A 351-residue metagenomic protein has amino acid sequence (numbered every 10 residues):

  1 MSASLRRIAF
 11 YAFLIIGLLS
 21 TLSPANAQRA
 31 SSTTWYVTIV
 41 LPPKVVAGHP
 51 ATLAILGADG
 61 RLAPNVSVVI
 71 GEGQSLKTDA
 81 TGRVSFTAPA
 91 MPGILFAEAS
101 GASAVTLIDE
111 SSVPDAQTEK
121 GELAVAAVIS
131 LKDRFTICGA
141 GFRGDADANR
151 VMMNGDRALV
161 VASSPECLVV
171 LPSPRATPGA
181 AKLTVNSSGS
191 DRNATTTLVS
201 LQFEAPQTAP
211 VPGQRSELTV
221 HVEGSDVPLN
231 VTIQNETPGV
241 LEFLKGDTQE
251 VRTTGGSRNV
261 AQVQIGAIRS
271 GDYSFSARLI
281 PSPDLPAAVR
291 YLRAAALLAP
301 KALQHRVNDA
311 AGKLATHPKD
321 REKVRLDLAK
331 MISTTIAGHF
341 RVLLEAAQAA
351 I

Functional and structural regions predicted by a protein language model:
Y11-T21: Bacterial N-terminal signal peptides
T38-D59, V113-A148, S190-V211, R215-G224: Beta-strand/beta-sandwich contexts
D59-E72, D145-N149, E223-V240, L244-G246: Short flexible loop/turn segments that cap and initiate beta-strands
N65-V66, I70-R83, A88, I129-G189: Immunoglobulin-like IPT/TIG beta-sandwich domains and homologous Ig-like subdomains
G73-A80, G155-A162, P238-R258: Low-complexity "stalk/linker" and mucin-like segments enriched in Ser/Thr/Pro/Ala/Gly
V84-A90, V170-R175, T253-G255, N259-R269 (+1 more regions): Short, hydrophobic beta-strand segments
M91-L95, G179-A181, G271-F275: Exposed beta-strand face motif in extracellular beta-rich ectodomains
A102-Q117, S190-V199, P283-A294, F340-V342: Edge beta-strands of extracellular beta-sandwich domains
